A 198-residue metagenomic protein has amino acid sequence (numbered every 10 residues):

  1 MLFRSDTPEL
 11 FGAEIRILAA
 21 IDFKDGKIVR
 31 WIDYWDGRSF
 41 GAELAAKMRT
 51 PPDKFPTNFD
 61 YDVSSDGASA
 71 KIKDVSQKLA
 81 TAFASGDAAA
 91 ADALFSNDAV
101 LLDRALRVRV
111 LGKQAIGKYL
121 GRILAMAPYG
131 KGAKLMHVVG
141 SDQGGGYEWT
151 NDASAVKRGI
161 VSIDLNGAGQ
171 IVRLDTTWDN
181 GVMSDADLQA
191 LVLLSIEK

Functional and structural regions predicted by a protein language model:
M1-K198: C-terminal and inter-domain tail/linker signature
